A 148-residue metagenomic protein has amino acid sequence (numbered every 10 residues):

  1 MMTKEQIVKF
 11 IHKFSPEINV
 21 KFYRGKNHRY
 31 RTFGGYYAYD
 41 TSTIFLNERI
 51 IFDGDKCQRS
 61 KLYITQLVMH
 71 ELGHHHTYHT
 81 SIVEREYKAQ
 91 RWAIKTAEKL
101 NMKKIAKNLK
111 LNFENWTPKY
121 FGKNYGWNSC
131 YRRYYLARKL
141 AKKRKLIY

Functional and structural regions predicted by a protein language model:
M1-E5, E86, K103: Generic detection of long, well-ordered alpha-helical segments
M1-R29, T41, K143-L146: A metal-dependent hydrolase signature that marks the N-terminal structural subdomain at the beginning of catalytic folds
Q6, F10-F14, E71, T96-L100 (+1 more regions): Charge-rich, solvent-exposed alpha-helical interaction surfaces
I18-L62, H75: Active-site scaffold of zinc-dependent metalloenzymes
K21-H28, W92, E114-G122: Hydrophobic or amphipathic, alpha-helical segments that drive membrane association/targeting
D53, S60, E98-Y148: Long, well-structured alpha-helical subdomains associated with metal-dependent extracellular/ecto-lumenal hydrolases
R59-L62, Y78-L100: Post-HEXXH active-site segment of zinc metalloproteases
Y63-H79: Active-site recognition of the HExxH zinc-binding catalytic motif
